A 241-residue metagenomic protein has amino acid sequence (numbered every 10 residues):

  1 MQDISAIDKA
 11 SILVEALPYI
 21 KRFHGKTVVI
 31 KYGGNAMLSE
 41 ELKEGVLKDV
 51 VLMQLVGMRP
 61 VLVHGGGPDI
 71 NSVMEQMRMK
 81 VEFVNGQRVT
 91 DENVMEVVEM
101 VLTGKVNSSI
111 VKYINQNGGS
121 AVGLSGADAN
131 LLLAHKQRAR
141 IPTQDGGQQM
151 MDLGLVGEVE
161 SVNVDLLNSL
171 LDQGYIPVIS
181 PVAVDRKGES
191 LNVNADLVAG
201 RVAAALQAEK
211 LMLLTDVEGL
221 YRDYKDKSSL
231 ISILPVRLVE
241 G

Functional and structural regions predicted by a protein language model:
M1-G241: Nucleotide/pyrophosphate-binding catalytic subdomain
